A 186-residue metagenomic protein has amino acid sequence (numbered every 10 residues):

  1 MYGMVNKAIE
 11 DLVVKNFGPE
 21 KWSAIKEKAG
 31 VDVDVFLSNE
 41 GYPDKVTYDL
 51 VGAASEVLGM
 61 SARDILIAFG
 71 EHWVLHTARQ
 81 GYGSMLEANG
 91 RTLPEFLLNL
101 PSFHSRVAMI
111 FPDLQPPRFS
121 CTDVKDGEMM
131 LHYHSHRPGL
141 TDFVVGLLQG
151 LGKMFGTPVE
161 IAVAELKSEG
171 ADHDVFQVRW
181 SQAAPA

Functional and structural regions predicted by a protein language model:
M1-V33: Charged, compositionally biased N-terminal leader segments and the immediate start of the first structured element
M4-V5, L114-H132, R137, T141 (+3 more regions): Short terminal or interdomain "cap/linker" segment that borders an active site or interface and mediates
E10, V14, P101, V145-G152: Generic solvent-exposed, charged/amphipathic alpha-helical segments that serve as macromolecular interface scaffolds
K21-W22, K26-G59: Long amphipathic alpha-helical segments
T47-T141, E165: Amphipathic interaction/junction segments at domain boundaries or subunit interfaces
